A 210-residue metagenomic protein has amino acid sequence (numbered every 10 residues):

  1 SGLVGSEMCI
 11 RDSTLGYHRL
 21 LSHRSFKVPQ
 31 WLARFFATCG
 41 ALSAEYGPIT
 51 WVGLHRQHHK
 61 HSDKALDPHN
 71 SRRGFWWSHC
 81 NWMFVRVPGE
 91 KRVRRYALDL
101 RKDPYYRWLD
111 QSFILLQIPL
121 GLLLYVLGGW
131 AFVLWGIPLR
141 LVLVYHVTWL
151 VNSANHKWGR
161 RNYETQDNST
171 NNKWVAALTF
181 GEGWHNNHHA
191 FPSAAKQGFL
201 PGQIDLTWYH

Functional and structural regions predicted by a protein language model:
G2-I10: Short, small-residue-biased leader/transition segments that mark boundaries at the very start of proteins
S6, I137-V147: Small-residue-enriched core segments of transmembrane alpha-helices in multipass membrane transport and channel
S13-V126, W130, V144-H210: Membrane-embedded catalytic scaffold of the fatty acid hydroxylase/desaturase
H18, L134-L139: Hydrophobic alpha-helical membrane segments of integral membrane proteins
